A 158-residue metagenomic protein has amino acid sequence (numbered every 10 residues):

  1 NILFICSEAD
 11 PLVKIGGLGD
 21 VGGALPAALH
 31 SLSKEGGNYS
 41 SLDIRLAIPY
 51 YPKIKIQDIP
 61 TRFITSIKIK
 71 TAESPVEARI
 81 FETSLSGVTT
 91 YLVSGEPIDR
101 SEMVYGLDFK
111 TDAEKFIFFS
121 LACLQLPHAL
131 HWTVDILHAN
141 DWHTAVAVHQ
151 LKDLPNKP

Functional and structural regions predicted by a protein language model:
S7-E8, D141: Glycine-rich His-Gly loop
E8-V21, I54-Q57: A short, glycine/small-residue-rich beta-strand->loop->alpha-helix junction that serves as a flexible
K14, I56-I59, V146-L151: A short acidic (Asp/Glu
L18-H30: Short amphipathic alpha-helix
L32-S33, S40: Conserved dinucleotide-binding and phosphotransfer motif residues
G37-Y39, R45-L130: A conserved catalytic-core segment of Leloir-type glycosyltransferases
F116-P158: Conserved nucleotide-sugar donor-interacting segment of glycosyltransferase catalytic cores, predominantly GT-B
